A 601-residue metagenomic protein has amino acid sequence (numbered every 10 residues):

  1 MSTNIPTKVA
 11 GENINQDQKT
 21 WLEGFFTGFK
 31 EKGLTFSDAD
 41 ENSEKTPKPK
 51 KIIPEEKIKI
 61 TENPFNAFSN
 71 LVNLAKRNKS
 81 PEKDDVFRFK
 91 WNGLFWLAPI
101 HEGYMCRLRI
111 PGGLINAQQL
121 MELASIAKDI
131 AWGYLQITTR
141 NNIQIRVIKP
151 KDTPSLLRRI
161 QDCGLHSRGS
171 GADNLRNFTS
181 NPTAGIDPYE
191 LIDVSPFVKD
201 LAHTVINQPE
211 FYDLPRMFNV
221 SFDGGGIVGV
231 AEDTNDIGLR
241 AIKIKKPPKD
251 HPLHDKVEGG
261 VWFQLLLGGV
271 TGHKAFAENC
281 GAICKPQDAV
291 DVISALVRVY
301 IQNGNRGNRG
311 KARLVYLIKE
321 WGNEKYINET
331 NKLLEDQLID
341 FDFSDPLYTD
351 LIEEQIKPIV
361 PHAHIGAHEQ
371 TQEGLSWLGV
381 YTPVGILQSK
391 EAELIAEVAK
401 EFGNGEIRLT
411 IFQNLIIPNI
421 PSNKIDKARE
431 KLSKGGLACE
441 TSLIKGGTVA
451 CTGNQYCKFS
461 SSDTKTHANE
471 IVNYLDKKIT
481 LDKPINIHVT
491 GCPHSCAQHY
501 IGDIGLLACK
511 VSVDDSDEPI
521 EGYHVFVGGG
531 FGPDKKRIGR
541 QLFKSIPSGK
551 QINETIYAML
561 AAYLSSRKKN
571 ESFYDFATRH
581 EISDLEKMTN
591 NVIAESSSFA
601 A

Functional and structural regions predicted by a protein language model:
S2-N15: Intrinsically disordered, low-complexity regulatory segments in eukaryotic proteins
I14, Q18, I60-N63: Non-membrane alpha-helical secondary structure
T20-G28: Aromatic- and Gly/Pro-enriched helix-to-coil junctions and flexible linker segments
G28-A601: Peripheral terminal and linker regions in Fe-S/redox and tRNA-modifying enzymes
